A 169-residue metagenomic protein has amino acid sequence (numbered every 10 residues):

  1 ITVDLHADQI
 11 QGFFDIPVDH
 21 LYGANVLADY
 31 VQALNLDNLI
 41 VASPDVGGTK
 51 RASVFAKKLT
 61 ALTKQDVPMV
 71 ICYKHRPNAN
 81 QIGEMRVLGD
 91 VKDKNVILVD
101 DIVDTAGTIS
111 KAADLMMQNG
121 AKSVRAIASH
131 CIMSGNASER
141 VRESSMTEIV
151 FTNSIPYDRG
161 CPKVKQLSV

Functional and structural regions predicted by a protein language model:
I1-V169: PRPP-associated nucleotide enzymes
